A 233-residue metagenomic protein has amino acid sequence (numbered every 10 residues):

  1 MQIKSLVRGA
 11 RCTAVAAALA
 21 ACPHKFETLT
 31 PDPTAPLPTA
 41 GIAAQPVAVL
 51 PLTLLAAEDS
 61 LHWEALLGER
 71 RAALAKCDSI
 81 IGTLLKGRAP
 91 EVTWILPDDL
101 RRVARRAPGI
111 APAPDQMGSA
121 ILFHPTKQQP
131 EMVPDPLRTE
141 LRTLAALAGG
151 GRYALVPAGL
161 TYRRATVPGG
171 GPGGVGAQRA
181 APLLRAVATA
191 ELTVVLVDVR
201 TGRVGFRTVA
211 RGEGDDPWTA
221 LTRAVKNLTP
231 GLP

Functional and structural regions predicted by a protein language model:
Q2-T13: Bacterial N-terminal signal peptides that target proteins for export
G9, A113-P114, V197: Short hydrophobic/aromatic-rich motifs at helix boundaries and adjacent loops
A18-A21: C-terminal motif of bacterial Sec signal peptides marking the signal peptidase cleavage site
P23-E58, P136-R152, G159-P233: C-terminal/domain-edge helix-coil "capping" segments
L61-A158, T201-R203, R207-T208: N-terminal segment of the mature soluble domain
